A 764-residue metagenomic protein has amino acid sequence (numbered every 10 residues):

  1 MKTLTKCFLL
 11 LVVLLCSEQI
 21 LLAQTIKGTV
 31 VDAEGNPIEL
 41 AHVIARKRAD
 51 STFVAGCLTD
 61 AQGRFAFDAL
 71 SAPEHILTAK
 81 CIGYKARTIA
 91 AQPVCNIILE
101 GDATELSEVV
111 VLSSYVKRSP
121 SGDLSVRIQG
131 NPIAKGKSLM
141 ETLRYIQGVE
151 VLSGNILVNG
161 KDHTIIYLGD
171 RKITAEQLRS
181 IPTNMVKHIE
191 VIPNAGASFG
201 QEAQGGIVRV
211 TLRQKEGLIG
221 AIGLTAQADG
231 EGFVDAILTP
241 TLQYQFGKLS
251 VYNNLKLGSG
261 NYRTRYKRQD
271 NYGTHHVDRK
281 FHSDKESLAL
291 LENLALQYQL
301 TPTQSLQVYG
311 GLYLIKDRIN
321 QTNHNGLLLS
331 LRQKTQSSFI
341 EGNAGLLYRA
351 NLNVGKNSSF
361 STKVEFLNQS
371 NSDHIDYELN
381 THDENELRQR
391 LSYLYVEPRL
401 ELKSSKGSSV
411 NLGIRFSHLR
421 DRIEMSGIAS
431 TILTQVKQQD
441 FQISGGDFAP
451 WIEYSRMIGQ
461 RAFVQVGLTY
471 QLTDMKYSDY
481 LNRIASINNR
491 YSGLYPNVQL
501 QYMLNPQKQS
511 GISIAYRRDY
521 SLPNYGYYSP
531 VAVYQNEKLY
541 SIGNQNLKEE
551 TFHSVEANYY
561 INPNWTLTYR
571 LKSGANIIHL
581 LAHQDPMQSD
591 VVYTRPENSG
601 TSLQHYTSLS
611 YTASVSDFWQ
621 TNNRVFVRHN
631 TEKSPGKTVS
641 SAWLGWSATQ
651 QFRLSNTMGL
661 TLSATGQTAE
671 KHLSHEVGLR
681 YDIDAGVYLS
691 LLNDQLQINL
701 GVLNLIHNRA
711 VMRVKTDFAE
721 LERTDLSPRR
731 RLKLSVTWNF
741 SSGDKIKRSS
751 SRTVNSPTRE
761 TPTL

Functional and structural regions predicted by a protein language model:
H42-R46, K80-Y84, V94-P132, L152-S153 (+1 more regions): Short, acidic, small-residue-rich periplasmic hinge/interaction motif at the N-terminus of Gram-negative outer-membrane
R48-R64: Short, acidic Ser/Thr/Gly-rich low-complexity loop/linker segments typical of extracellular and cell-surface proteins
V94-I98, E108, L139-T142, E176 (+3 more regions): N-terminal periplasmic accessory domains that precede and gate Gram-negative outer-membrane beta-barrel machines
M140-K172: Extracytoplasmic beta-strand/coil segments of soluble accessory domains associated with Gram-negative outer-membrane
Y145, R171-G196, P240: Short acidic/polar hinge/loop motifs at secondary-structure boundaries that mediate gating or recognition
A289-K316, T335-Y480, G493-S513, R517 (+3 more regions): Face-selective signature of the C-terminal outer-membrane beta-barrel domain
S370, R420-R422, L472-Y477, Q507-H553 (+2 more regions): Surface-exposed extracellular loop regions of Gram-negative outer-membrane beta-barrel proteins, predominantly
Q439-G445, Y520-Y569, S573-A575, T594-H605 (+1 more regions): Outer-membrane beta-barrel signature, preferentially recognizing the C-terminal barrel domain of Gram-negative
